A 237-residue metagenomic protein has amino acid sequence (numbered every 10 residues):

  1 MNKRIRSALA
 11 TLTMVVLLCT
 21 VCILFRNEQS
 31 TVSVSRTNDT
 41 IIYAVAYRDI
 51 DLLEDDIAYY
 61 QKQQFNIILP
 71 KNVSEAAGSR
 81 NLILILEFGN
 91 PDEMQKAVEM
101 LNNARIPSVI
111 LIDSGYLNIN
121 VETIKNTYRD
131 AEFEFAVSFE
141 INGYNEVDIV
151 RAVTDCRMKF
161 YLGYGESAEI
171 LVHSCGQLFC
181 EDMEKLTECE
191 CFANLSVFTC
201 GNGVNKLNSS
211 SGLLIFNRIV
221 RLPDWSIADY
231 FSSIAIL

Functional and structural regions predicted by a protein language model:
M1-M14: N-terminal Sec-pathway targeting helices
S7, L24-E99, I149-I170, C175-L237: C-terminal active-site subregion of NodB/CE4 polysaccharide deacetylases
V15-F25: Hydrophobic alpha-helical membrane-insertion segments, chiefly the h-region of N-terminal signal peptides
N66, P107, E134: Residue-level detector of anion-binding/catalytic polar loops
A76, V98-A104, N118-A136, L162-G163 (+1 more regions): Acidic (Asp/Glu)-rich catalytic clusters
L111-G115: N-terminal pro-sequences and low-complexity stem/linker regions of secreted or lumenal proteins
F133-E146: Histidine/lysine/aspartate-rich catalytic loop segments that bind and position anionic ligands
